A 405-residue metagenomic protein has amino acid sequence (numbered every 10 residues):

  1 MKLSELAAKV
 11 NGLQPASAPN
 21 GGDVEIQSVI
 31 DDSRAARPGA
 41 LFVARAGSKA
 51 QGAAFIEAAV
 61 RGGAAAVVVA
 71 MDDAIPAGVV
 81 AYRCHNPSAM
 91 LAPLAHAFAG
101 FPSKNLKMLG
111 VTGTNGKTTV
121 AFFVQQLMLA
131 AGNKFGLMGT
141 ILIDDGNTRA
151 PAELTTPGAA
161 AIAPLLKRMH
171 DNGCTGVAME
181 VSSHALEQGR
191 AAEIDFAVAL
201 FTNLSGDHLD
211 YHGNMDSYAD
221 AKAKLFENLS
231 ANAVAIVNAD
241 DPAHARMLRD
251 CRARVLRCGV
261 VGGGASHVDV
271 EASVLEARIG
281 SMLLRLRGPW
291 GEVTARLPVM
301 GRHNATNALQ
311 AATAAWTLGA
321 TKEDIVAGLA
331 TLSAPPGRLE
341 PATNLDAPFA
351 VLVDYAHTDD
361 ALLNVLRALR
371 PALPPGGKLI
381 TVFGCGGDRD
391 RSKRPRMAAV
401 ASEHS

Functional and structural regions predicted by a protein language model:
M1-P93, A97, M300, A320-E323: N-terminal leader/targeting and accessory segments in enzymes
V10-L13, A70, A74-G78, N172 (+4 more regions): Acidic, Mg2+-coordinating active-site environments of NTP-dependent enzymes
G47-A50, P335-G337, D360-L363, R367-S405: Active-site beta-alpha connecting loops in nucleotide-dependent enzymes
I56, Q125, L166, K222 (+2 more regions): Generic hydrophobic/aromatic pocket-lining and core-packing "Φ" positions
I56-R61, H170, A192, S402: Non-catalytic positions within long, well-ordered alpha-helices that form the structural scaffold/packing of enzyme
R61, A65-M71, A235-A239, I380-F383 (+1 more regions): Short internal beta-strands
M90-A239, A243-C251, L309, L318: Phosphate-binding loop of NTP-binding sites
G116-V120, V181, V353-L362, C385-K393: Active-site glycine- and acidic-residue-rich loops that bind and position anionic ligands or nucleotide-like cofactors
